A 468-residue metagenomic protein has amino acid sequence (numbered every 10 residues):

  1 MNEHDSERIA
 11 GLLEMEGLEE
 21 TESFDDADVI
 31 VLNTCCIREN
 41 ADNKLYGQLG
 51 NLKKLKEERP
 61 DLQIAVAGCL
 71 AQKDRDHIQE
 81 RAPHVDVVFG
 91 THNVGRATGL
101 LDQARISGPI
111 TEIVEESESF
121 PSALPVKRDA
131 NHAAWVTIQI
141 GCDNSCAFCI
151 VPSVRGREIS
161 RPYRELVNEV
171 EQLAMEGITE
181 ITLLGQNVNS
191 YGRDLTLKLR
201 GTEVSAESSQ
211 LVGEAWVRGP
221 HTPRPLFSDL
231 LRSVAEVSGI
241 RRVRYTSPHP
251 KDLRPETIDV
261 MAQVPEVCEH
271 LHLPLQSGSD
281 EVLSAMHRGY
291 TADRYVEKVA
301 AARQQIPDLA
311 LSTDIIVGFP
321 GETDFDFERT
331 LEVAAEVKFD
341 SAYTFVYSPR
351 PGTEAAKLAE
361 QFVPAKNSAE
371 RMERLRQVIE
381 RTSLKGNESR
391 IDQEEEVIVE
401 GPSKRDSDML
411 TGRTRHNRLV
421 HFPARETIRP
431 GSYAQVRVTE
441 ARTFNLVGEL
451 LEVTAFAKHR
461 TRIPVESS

Functional and structural regions predicted by a protein language model:
M1-Y191, R200-E207, L226, L271 (+6 more regions): Proteins enriched for Cys/Gly/acidic motifs involved in redox and nucleic-acid/cofactor modification
D61-V66, K73, M175-F327: Conserved SAM/AdoMet-binding glycine-rich loop
G95, N144, N189, K251 (+3 more regions): Glycine-centered loop/turn positions within well-structured domains that cap or flank conserved ligand/cofactor-binding
D129-H132, C142-N144, V267, S277 (+5 more regions): Short flexible coil/turn linkers enriched for glycine and charged/polar residues that connect secondary-structure
C146, L183, Y245, L273 (+6 more regions): Conserved, mostly hydrophobic/aromatic
G185, S247-H249, L275-S277, T313-V317 (+6 more regions): Active-site proximal loops enriched in glycine and acidic residues that flank catalytic Cys/His/Asp and coordinate
E322, K338-F339: Contiguous mid-protein beta-loop-alpha structural module that forms a pocket-lining wall or clamp of enzyme active
A355-S468: Terminal RNA-binding accessory module
